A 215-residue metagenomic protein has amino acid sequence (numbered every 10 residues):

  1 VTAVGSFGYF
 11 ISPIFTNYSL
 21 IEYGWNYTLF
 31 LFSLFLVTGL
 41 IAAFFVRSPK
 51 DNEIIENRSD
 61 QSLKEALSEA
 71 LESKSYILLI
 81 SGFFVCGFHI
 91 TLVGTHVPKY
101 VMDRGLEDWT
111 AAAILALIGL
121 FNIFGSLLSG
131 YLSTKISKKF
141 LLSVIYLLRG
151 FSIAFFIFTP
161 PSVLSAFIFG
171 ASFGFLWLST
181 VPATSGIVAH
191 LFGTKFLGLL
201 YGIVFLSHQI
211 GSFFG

Functional and structural regions predicted by a protein language model:
V1-V4, I187, G193: Cytoplasmic helix-loop-helix junction between adjacent transmembrane helices in 12-TM secondary transporters
A3-F7, F84, A116-L120, L147 (+1 more regions): Transmembrane alpha-helical cores of Major Facilitator Superfamily
V4-D51: Helix-loop-helix hairpin linking two adjacent transmembrane segments in secondary transporters
Y9, L178, L191-G215: A late C-terminal transmembrane helix in Major Facilitator Superfamily
F10, G87, T91, G174-P182 (+1 more regions): Small-residue-rich segments within alpha-helical transmembrane domains of MFS-like 12-TM solute carriers
P13, L71-Y131, G215: Extracytoplasmic gate region of multi-pass secondary transporters
R47-E65: Flexible cytoplasmic inter-helical loops of multi-pass small-molecule transporters
A116-N122, L128, S133-I187: C-terminal transmembrane helical hairpin of 12-TM major facilitator-type secondary transporters
